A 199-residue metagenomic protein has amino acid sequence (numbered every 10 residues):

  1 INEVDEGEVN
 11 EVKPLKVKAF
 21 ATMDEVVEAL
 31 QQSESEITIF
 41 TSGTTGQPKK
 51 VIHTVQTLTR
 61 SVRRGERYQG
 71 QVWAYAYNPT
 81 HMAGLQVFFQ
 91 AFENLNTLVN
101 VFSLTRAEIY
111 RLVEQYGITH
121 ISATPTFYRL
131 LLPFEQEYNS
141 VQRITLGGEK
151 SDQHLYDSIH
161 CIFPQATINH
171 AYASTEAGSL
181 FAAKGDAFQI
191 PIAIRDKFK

Functional and structural regions predicted by a protein language model:
I1-V26: Carrier-protein-dependent adenylate-forming modules in NRPS/ANL systems
V17-F40, Y68-W73: Conserved pre-ATP/AMP-binding loop-to-beta segment of ANL
E36-R63: Conserved AMP-binding A3 loop
Q56, T126, E149-K150: Alpha-helix/helix-capping structural signal
T59-V72, T80-H120: Conserved AMP-binding/adenylation subdomain of ANL enzymes
A76-H81, T126: Conserved AMP-binding
H120, L132-Q189: Gly/Ser/Thr-rich phosphate-binding loop
K197-K199: Conserved beta-loop-beta connector loops within the AMP-binding
